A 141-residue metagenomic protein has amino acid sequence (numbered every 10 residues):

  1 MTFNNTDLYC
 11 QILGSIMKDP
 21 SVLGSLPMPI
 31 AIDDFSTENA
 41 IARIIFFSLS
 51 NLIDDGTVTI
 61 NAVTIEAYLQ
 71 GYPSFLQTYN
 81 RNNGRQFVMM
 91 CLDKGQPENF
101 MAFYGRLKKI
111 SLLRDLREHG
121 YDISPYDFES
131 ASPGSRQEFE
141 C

Functional and structural regions predicted by a protein language model:
M1-L112: Noncatalytic partner-interaction/assembly domains of nucleic-acid and motor enzyme complexes, especially the accessory
M90-C141: Interdomain "pre-motor" coupling segment immediately N-terminal to P-loop NTPase/helicase cores
